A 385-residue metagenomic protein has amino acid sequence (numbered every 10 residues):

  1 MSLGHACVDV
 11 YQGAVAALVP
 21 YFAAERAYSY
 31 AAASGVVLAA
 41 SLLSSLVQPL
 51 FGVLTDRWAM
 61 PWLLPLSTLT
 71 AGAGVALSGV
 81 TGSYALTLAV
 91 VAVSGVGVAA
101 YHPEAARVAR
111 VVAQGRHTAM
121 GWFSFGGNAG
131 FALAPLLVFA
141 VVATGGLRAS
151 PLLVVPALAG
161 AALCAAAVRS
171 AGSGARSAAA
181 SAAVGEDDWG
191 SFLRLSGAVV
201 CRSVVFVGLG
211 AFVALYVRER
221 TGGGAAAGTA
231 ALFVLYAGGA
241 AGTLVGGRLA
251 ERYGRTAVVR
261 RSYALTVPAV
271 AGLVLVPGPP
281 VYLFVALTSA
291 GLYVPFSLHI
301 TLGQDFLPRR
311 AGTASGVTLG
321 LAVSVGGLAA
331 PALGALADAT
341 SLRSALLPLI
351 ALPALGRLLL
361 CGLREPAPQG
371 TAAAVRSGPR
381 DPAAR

Functional and structural regions predicted by a protein language model:
V15-A16, G190-T243: Extracytoplasmic gate region of multi-pass secondary transporters
L46-G82: Conserved MFS/SLC helix-loop-helix module at the cytosolic interface between two early adjacent transmembrane helices
V47-A59, G242-G254, A337-D338: Helix-to-loop junctions at the C-terminal end of transmembrane segments in multipass secondary transporters
W62-A76, A257-A271, I350: Structural signature of the two symmetry-related core transmembrane helices
V90-G126: Cytoplasmic helix-loop-helix junction between adjacent transmembrane helices in 12-TM secondary transporters
F123-S170: Helix-loop-helix hairpin linking two adjacent transmembrane segments in secondary transporters
Y253-H299: C-terminal transmembrane helical hairpin of 12-TM major facilitator-type secondary transporters
F306-T340: A late C-terminal transmembrane helix in Major Facilitator Superfamily
